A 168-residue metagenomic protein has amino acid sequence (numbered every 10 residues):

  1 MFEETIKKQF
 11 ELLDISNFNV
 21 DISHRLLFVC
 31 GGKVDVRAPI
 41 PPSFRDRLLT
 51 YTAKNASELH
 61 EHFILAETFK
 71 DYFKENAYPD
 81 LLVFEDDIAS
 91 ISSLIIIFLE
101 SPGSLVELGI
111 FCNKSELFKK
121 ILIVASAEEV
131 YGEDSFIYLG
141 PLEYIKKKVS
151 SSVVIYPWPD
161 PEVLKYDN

Functional and structural regions predicted by a protein language model:
M1-N168: Conserved catalytic or regulatory cores that recognize and/or transform ribose-phosphate-containing ligands
